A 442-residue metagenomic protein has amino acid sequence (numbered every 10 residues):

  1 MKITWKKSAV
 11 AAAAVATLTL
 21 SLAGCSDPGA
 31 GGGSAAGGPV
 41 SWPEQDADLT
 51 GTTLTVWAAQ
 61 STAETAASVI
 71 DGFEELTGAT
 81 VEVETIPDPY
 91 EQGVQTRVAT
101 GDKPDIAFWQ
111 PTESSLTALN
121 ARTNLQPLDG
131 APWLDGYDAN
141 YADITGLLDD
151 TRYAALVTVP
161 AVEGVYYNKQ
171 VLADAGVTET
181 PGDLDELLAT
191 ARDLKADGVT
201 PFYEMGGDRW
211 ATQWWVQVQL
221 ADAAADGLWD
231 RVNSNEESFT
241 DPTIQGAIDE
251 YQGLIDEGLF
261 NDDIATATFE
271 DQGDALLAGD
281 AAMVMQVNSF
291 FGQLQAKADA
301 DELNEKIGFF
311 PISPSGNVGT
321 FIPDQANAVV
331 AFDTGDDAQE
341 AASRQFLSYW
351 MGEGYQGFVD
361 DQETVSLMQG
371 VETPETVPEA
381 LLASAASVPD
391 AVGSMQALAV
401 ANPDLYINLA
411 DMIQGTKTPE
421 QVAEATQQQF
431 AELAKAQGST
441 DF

Functional and structural regions predicted by a protein language model:
K2-S115, G316, A338-A341, Q421 (+1 more regions): Conserved N-terminal structural module of periplasmic/extracytoplasmic solute-binding proteins
V40-D48, T112-E163, W215, G308: Hinge/lid segment of periplasmic solute-binding proteins
D71-N140, A173-A175, E179-G182, D274 (+2 more regions): Extracytoplasmic "Venus flytrap"/periplasmic binding protein-like
T96-R97, P104-D105, D129, D135-L172 (+3 more regions): A structural signal for short loop-to-beta-strand junctions that line the ligand-binding cleft of periplasmic/secreted
Y153-L156, E163, L188-E237, A281: Extracytoplasmic/periplasmic solute-binding protein
A173, Q356-G357, A386-F442: Conserved C-terminal helix/tail region of periplasmic/extracytoplasmic solute-binding proteins
A175, E257, A298-D361: Extracytoplasmic/periplasmic substrate-recognition and gating elements
N233-I264: Glycine-centered hinge/linker elements that transmit conformational signals in sensory and ligand-binding systems
